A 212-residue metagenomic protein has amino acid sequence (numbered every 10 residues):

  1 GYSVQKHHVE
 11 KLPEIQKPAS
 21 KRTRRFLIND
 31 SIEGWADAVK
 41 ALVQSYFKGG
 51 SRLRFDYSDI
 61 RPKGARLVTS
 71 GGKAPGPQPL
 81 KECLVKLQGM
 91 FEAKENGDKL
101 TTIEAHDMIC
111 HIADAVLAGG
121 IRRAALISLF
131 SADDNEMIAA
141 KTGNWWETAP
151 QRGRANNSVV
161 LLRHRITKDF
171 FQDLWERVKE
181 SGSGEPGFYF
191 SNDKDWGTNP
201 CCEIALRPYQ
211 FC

Functional and structural regions predicted by a protein language model:
G1-P62, R66-C212: Conserved catalytic cores of very large enzyme subunits
